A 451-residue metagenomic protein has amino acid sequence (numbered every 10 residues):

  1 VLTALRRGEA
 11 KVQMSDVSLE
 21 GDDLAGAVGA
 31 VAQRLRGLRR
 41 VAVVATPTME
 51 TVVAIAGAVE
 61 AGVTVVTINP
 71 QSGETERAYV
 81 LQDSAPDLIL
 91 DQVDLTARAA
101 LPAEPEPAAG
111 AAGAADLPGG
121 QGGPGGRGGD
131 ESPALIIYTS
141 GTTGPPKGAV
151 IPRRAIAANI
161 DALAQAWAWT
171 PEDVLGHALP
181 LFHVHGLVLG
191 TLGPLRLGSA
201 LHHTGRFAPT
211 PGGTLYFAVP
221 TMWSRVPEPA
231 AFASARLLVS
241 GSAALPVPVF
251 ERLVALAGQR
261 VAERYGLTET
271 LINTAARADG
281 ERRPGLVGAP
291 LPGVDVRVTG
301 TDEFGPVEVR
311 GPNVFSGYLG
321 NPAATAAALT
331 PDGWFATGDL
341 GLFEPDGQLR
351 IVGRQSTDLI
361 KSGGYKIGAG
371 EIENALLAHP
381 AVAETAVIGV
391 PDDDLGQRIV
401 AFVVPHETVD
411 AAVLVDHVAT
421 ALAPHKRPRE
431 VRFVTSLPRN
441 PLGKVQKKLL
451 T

Functional and structural regions predicted by a protein language model:
T3-A4, G21-L24, V28-V31, V41 (+10 more regions): Adenylate-forming
R7-A10, E106-Y138, P145, A168-V174: Conserved pre-ATP/AMP-binding loop-to-beta segment of ANL
A10-L38, A42, T46-T48, A56 (+1 more regions): Conserved AMP-binding/adenylate-forming core of the ANL superfamily
T51-V59, V65, V80, I156 (+2 more regions): Short hydrophobic alpha-helical segments of the AMP-binding
T64, D83-Q92, A134-I137, K147-V226 (+2 more regions): AMP-binding/adenylate-forming
L215-F217, P227-R283, D295: Gly/Ser/Thr-rich phosphate-binding loop
A289-G293, G300-A328, Q348, Q355 (+1 more regions): Conserved ATP/PPi-binding loop(s) of AMP-dependent carboxylate-activating enzymes
G311, S316-G317, L340-K426, S436 (+1 more regions): AMP-binding/adenylate-forming catalytic core of the ANL superfamily
